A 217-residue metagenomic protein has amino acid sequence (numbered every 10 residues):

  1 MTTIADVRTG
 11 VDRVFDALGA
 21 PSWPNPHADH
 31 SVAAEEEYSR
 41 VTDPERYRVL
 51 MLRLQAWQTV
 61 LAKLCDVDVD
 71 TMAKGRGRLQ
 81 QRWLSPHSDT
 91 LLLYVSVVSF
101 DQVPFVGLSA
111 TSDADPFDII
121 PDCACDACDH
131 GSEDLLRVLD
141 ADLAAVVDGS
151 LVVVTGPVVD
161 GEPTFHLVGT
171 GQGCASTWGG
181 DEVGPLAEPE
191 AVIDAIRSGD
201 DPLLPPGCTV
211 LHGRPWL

Functional and structural regions predicted by a protein language model:
M1-P26, A34, L61, A114-L217: Acidic, proline/glycine-rich low-complexity IDRs
M1-W83: N-terminal domain-onset segments
E36-S39, D43, G107, P121 (+1 more regions): Generic, low-specificity signal for short hydrophobic/alpha-helical stretches with a mild N-terminal bias, encompassing
D68-F105: Amphipathic, interaction-prone secondary-structure segments
S85-P86, V95-S99, A110-S112, T155 (+1 more regions): Surface-exposed beta-strand edges and flanking loops
Q102-P116: Short, intrinsically disordered, charge-biased short linear motifs at domain edges
